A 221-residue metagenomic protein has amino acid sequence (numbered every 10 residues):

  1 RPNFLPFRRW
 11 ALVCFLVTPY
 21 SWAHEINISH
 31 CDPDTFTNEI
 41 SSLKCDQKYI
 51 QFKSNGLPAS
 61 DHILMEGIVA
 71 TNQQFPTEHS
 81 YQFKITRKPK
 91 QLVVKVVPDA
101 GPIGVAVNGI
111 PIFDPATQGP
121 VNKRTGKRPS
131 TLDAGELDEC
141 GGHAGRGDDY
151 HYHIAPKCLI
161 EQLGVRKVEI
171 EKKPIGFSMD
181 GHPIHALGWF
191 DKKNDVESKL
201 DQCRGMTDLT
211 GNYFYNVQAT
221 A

Functional and structural regions predicted by a protein language model:
R1-A11: Bacterial N-terminal signal peptides that target proteins for export
W10-P19: Bacterial N-terminal signal peptides
H24-D133: Solvent-exposed N-terminal domain segments of exported/luminal and surface proteins
P89, A116-Q118, I154-C158, G188-F190 (+1 more regions): A mature extracytoplasmic/lumenal domain signature
V105, H143-G147, T207-L209: Extracellular/periplasmic catalytic domains that process cell-envelope and extracellular macromolecules
S130-D133, G147-V196: Short helix-loop boundary/capping segments
G135-D138: A structural motif
S198-A221: Long, compositionally biased interface segments
